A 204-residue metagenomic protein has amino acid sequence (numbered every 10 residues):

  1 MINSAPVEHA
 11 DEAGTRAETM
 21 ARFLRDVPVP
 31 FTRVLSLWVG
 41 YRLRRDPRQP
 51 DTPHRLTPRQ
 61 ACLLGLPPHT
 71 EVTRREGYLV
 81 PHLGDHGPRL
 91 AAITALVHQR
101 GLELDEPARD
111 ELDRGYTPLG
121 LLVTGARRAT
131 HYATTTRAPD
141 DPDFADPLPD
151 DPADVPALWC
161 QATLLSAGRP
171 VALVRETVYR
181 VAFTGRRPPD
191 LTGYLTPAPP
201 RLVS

Functional and structural regions predicted by a protein language model:
M1-L158, L165-S204: N-terminal domain-onset segments
